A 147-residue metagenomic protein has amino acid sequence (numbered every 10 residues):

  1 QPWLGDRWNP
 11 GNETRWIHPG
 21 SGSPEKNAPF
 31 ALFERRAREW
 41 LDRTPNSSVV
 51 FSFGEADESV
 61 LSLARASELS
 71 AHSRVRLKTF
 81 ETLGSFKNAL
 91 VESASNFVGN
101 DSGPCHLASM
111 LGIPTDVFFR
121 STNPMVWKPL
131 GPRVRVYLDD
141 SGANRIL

Functional and structural regions predicted by a protein language model:
Q1-K26, F30: Mid-sequence helix-capping/hinge segment at a functional interface
L4-D6, T82-N88, D140-L147: A short acidic, often aromatic-flanked loop/helix-cap motif at beta-alpha or helix-coil junctions that lines enzyme
P19, F53, L138-D139: Pocket-edge structural micro-motifs
E25-K26, E55-L63, P124-W127, I146: Short, charged/polar "capping" segments at the starts of alpha-helices and the immediately preceding loops
L32-S121: Donor-binding and catalytic core of enzymes assembling or modifying cell-surface/extracellular glycoconjugates
H106-L147: Nucleotide-sugar donor-binding patch of glycosyltransferase catalytic domains
